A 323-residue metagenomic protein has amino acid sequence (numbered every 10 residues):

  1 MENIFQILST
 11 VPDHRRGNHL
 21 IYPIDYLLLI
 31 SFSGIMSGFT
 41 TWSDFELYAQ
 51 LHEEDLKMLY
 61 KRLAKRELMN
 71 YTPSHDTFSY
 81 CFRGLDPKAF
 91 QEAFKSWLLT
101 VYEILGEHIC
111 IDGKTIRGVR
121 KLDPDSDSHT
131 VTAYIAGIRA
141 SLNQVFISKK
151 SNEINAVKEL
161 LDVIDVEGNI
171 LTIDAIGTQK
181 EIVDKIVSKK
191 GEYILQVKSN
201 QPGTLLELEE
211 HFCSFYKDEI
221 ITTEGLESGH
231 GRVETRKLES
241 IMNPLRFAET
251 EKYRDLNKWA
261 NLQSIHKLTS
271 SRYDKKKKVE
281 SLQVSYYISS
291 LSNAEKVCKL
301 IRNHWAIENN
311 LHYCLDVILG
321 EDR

Functional and structural regions predicted by a protein language model:
E2, I7-T10, G17-E181: Conserved, well-structured functional cores that handle cations and Mg-NTP chemistry
Y26, Q283, L311: Catalytic-loop motifs flanking and including active-site residues across diverse enzymes
A93-S96, I221-E224, L311-V317: Short coil/turn segments at secondary-structure boundaries
A140-D218, T222-G231: Nuclease catalytic cores that cleave nucleic-acid phosphodiester bonds, predominantly acidic two-metal-ion
I194-Q196, Y286-I288, N310, C314: Short, conserved beta-strand edge motifs with alternating hydrophobic and charged residues
K198-R302: An anionic, glycine-rich sequence signature occurring as long contiguous blocks
L291-R323: Short amphipathic alpha-helical "interface-anchor" segments enriched in bulky aromatics
